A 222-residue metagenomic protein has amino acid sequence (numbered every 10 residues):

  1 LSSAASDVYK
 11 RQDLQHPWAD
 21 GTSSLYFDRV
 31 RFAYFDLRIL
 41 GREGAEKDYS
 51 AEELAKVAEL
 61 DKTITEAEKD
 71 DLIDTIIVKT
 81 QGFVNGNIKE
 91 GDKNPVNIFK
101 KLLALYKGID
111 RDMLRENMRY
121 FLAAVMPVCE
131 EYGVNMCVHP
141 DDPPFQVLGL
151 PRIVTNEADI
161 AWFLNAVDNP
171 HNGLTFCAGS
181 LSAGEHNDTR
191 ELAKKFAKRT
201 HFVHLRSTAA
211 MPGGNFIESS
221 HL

Functional and structural regions predicted by a protein language model:
L1-Q12: Single conserved hydrophobic/aromatic residue that forms the stacking wall/gate of nucleotide- or nucleobase-binding
Q15-L114: Extended, charge-rich helix/loop segments that form flexible, surface "patches" used to engage negatively charged
T65, Y106-F121, P151-T155, G173 (+1 more regions): Active-site glycine- and acidic-residue-rich loops that bind and position anionic ligands or nucleotide-like cofactors
V96-V147, R152: Loop-centered beta-sheet repeat module
R115, V147-A161, L181-L222: Gly/Pro-rich active-site loop or hairpin
M126-G133, F163-H171, R190-T200: Acidic (Asp/Glu)-rich catalytic clusters
M136-V138, N172-F176, H201-L205: Hydrophobic faces of well-ordered beta-strands that scaffold small-molecule active sites in alpha/beta enzyme cores
D141-P143, C177-G179, T208: An acidic- and aromatic-residue-enriched active-site/binding cleft used to recognize and process polar
